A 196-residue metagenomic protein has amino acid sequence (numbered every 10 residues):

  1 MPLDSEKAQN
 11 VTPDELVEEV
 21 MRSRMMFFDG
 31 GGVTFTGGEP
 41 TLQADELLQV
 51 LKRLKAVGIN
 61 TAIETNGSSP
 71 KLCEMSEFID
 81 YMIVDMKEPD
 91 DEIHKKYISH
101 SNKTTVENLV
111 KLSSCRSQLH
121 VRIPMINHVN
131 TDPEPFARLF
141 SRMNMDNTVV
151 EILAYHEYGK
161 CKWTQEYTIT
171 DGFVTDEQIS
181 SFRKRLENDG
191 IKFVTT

Functional and structural regions predicted by a protein language model:
M1-V11: Canonical Radical SAM [4Fe-4S] cluster-binding loop centered on the CxxxCxxC motif and its immediate flanking residues
E6-K7, G37, K95, I169: Short, flexible active-site loop motifs that bind/organize anionic cofactors or intermediates
N10, E134, F173-D176: Electropositive phosphate-/nucleotide-binding environments in soluble metabolic enzymes
V17, M21-G37, T41-T164: Conserved AdoMet/S-adenosylmethionine-binding subsite of the radical SAM
K95-Y97, I169-S180: A short acidic, glycine-rich active-site loop that binds or catalyzes chemistry on phosphate/adenosine moieties
D176-T196: A C-terminal junction/extension of Radical SAM enzymes
